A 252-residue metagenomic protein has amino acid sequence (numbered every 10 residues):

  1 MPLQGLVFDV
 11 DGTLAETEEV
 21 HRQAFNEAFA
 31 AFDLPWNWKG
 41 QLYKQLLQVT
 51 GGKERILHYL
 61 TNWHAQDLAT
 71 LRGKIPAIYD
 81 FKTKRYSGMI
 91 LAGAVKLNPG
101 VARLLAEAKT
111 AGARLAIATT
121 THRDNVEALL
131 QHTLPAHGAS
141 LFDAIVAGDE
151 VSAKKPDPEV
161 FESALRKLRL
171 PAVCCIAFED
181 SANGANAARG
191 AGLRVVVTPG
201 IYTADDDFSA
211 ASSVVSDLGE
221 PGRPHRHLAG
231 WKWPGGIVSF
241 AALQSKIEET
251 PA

Functional and structural regions predicted by a protein language model:
P2-L3, A106, H122-A252: Asp-based, Mg2+/Mn2+-dependent phosphohydrolase catalytic module
P2-V10, L14-P99, A106-A111, E127: N-terminal helical cap/lid subdomain that shapes the substrate entry/recognition surface in HAD-like hydrolases
T13, T119-T121: Conserved phosphate-coupling serine/threonine residues in phosphotransfer and NTP-handling enzymes
F25, T119, D157: Residue-level signature of catalytic and energy-coupling elements of molecular machines, predominantly ATP/GTP-dependent
L97, A118, A153: Residue-level marker of regulatory loop/turn positions in helix-turn-helix DNA-binding domains and in histidine
